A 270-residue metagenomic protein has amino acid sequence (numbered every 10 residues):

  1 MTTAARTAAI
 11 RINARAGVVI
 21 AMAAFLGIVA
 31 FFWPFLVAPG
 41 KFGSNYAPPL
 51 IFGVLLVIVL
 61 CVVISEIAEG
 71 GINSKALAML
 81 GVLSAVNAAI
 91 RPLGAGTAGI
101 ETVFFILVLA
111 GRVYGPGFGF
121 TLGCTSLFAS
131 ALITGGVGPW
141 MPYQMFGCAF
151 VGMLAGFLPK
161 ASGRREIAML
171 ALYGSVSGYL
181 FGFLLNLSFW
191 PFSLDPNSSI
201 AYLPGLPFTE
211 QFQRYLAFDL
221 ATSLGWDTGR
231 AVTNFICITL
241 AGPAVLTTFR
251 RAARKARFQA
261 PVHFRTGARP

Functional and structural regions predicted by a protein language model:
T3-G53, G96, E101, V137 (+1 more regions): Membrane-embedded alpha-helical hairpins and interfacial helices in multi-pass inner-membrane proteins
I20, L77-V82, F105, F120-C124 (+4 more regions): Hydrophobic alpha-helical transmembrane segments
I51-V59, E101-A110, P142-F150: Membrane-embedded alpha-helical segments of multi-pass membrane proteins, especially the transmembrane helices
L55-A76, G81-S84: Helix-loop-helix hairpins and the membrane-proximal interhelical loops of multi-pass alpha-helical transport proteins
V62-I64, V103-G119, M153-P159: Generic transmembrane alpha-helix motif of multi-pass integral membrane proteins
E66-K75, P159-M169: Membrane-interface helix-boundary motifs at transmembrane edges
N73-A95, V108-L109: Short, contiguous, well-ordered secondary-structure segments
A89-T102, C124-P159, R165-A168: Interfacial aromatic-anchored transmembrane helix boundaries in multi-pass membrane proteins
